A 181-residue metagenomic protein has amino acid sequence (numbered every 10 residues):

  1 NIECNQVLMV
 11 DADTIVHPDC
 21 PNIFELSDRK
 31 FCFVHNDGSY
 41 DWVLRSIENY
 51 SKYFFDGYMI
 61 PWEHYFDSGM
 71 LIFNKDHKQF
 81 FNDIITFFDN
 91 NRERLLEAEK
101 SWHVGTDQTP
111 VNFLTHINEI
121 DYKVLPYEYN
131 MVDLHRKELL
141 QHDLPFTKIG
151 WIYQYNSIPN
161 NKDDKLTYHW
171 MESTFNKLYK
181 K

Functional and structural regions predicted by a protein language model:
N1-K181: Glycosyltransferase catalytic domains, chiefly GT-A lineage
